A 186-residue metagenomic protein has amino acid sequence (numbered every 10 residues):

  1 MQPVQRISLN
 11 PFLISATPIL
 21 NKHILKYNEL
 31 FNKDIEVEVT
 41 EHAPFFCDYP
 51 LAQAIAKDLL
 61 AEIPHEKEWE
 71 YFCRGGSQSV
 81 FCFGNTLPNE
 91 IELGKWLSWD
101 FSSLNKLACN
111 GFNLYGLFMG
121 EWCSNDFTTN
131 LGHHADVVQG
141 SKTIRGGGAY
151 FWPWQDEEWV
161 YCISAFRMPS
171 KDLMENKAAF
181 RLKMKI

Functional and structural regions predicted by a protein language model:
M1-E68, R74-S79, T86, S141 (+1 more regions): Extended beta-strand/loop cores of jelly-roll/beta-sandwich
E38, A43-I163: Functional-site microenvironments in short loops/helix caps that host divalent-cation chemistry
